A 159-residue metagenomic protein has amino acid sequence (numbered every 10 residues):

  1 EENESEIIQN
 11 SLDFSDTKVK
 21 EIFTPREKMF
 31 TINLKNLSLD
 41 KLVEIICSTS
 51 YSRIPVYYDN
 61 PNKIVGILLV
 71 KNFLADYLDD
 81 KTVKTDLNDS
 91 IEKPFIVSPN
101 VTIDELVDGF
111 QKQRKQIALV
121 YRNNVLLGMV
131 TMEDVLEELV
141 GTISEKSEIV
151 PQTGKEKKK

Functional and structural regions predicted by a protein language model:
E1-K159: Cytosolic regulatory modules rich in charged/polar residues
